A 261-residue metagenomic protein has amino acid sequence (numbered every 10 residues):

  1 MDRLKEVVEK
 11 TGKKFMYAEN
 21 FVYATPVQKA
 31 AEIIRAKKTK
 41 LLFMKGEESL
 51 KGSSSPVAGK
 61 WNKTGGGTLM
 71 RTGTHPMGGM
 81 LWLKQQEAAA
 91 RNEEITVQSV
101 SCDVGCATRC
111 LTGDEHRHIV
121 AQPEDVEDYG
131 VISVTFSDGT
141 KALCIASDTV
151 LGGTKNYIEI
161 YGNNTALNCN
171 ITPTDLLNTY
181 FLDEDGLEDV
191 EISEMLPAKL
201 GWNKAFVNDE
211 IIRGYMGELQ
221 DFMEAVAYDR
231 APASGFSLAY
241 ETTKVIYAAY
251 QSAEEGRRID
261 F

Functional and structural regions predicted by a protein language model:
M1, V27, P76-M77, L219-Q220 (+1 more regions): A general structural signal for well-ordered alpha-helical segments in protein cores
K5, K10, G186-L187, V207-N208 (+2 more regions): C-terminal helix-rich "cap/oligomerization" subdomain common to oxidoreductases
T11-M16, F21-P123, G256: Predominantly a Rossmann-like dinucleotide-binding segment in NAD(P)-dependent oxidoreductases
T25, R71, K155, G214-G217 (+1 more regions): Residue-level signal for the nucleotide or nucleotide-sugar donor/cofactor binding architecture
K45-E47, D103, P173-A198: Mobile, glycine-enriched helix-loop/loop "lid" segments at the mouths of ligand-binding/catalytic clefts that gate
T64-R71, A205-R213: A short glycine-threonine-serine/GTX helix/turn-capping micro-motif
G78-F181, M216-D229, A248: Contiguous beta-strand/loop segments that form the cofactor/metal-binding neighborhood of enzyme cores
E194-E210: C-terminal "lid/loop" region of Rossmann-like NAD(P)-dependent oxidoreductases
